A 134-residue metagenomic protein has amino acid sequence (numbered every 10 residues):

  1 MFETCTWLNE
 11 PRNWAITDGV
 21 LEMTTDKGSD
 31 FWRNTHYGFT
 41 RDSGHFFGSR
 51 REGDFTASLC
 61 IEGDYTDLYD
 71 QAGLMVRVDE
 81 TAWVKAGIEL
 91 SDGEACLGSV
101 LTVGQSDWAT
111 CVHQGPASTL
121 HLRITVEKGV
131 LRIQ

Functional and structural regions predicted by a protein language model:
M1-Q134: Extracellular glycan-recognition regions
